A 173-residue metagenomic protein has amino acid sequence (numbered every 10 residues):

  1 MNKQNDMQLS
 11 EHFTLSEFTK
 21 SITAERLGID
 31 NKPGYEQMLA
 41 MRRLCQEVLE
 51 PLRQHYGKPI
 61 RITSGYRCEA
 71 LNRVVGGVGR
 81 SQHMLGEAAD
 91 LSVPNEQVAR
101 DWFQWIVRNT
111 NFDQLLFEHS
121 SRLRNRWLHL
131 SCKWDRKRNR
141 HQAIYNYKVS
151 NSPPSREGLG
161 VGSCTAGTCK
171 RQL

Functional and structural regions predicted by a protein language model:
M1-R53, Y147-S150: Extracytoplasmic cell-surface/polysaccharide-interacting catalytic and binding patches
N2, R80, L85, V93-S152 (+1 more regions): Catalytic cores and adjacent binding grooves of peptidoglycan-active enzymes
Q46-G76: Extended, low-complexity, intrinsically disordered C-terminal regulatory tails of eukaryotic serine/threonine kinases
H55-G57, M84-A88: Short connector loops at helix/strand junctions that flank enzyme active sites, especially segments positioning acidic
R156-G158: Glycine-biased, low-complexity coil/linker segments
